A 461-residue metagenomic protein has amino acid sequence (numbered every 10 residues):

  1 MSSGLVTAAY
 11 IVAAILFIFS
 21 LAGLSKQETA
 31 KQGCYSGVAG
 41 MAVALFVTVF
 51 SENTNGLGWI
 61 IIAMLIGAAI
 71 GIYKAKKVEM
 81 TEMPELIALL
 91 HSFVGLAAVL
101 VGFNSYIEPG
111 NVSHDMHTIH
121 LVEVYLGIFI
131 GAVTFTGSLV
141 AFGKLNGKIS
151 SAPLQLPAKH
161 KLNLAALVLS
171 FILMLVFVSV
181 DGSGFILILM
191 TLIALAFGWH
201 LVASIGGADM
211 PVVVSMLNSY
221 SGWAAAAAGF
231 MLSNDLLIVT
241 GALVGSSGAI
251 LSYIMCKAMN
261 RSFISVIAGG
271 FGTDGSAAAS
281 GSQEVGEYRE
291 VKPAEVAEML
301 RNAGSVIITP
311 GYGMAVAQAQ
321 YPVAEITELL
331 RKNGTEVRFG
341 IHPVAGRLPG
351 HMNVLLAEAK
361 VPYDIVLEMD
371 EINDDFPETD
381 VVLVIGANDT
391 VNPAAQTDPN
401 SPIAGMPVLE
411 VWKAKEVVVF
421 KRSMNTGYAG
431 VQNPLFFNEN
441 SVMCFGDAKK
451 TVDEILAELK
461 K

Functional and structural regions predicted by a protein language model:
M1-A14, S51-A69, H120-F135, D181-I193: Structural signature of hydrophobic alpha-helical transmembrane segments
L16-T29, A68-I87, S138-P153, F197-M210 (+1 more regions): C-terminal ends of transmembrane helices
K31-G40, I60-A63, E82-V94, P153-L164 (+1 more regions): Cytoplasmic-side transmembrane-helix entry/capping segments in multi-pass membrane proteins
T48-I61, Y73-M83, V99-D115, V180: Transmembrane alpha-helix boundary signature
N104-D115, V178-F185, V212, S219-T240: Transmembrane helix-loop junctions at the membrane interface of multipass transporters and ion channels
G206, Y220-I264: Mobile "lid/hinge" segments at catalytic clefts and subdomain interfaces of large enzymes
L243-A303: Membrane-interfacial segments at transmembrane helix termini in multi-pass membrane proteins
E284-K461: Structured cytosolic domains appended to multi-pass membrane proteins
